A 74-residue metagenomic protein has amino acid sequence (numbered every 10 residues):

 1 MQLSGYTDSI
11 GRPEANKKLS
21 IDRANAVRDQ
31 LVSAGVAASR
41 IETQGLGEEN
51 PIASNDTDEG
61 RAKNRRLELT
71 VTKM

Functional and structural regions predicted by a protein language model:
Q2-L3: Long, heptad-repeat coiled-coil alpha-helices that serve as cytosolic signaling/dimerization stalks in transmembrane
Y6-M74: Periplasmic OmpA-like peptidoglycan-binding domain that tethers envelope proteins to the cell wall
